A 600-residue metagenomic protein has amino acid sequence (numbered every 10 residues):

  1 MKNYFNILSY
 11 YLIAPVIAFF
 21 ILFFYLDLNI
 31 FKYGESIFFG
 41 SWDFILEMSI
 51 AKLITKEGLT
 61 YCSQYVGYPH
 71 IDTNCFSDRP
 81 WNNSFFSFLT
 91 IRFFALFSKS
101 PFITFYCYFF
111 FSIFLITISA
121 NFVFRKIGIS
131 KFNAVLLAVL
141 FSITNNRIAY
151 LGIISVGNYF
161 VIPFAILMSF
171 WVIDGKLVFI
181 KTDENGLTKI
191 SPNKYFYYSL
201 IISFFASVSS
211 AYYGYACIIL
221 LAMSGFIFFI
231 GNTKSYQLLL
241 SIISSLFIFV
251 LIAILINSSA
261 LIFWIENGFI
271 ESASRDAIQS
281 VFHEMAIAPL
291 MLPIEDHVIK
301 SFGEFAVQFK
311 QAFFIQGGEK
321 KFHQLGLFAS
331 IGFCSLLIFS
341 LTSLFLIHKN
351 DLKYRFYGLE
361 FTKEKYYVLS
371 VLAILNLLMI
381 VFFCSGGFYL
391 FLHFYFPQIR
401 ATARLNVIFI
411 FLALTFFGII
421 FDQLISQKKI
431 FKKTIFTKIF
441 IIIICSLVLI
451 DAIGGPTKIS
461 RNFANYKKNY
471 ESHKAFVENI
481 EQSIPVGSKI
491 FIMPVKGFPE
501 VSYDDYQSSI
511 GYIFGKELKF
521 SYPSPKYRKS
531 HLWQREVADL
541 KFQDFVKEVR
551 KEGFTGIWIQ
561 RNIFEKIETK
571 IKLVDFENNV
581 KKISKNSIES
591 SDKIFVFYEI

Functional and structural regions predicted by a protein language model:
M1-F31, L240-I248, R355-A373, K438 (+1 more regions): Start-transfer (signal-anchor) and selected internal transmembrane alpha helices of multi-pass inner/ER membrane
M1-F5, K126-I127, W171-Y197, F226-L240 (+2 more regions): Membrane-interface junctions at the ends of membrane-embedded or membrane-associated helices
Y10-I17, I201-I202, G225, S235-L261 (+2 more regions): Hydrophobic alpha-helical membrane-interfacial segments at the cytosolic entry of transmembrane helices
F19-I116, T144-N145, A149, I153-N158 (+3 more regions): Membrane-interface coil-to-helix junctions
F109-I127, K131-F229, S245-F249, A253-N257 (+1 more regions): Membrane-embedded helix bundles of polyisoprenyl
R147-G157, A273-S280, A286, F305-F328 (+4 more regions): Membrane-helix boundary/interfacial segments in multi-pass membrane proteins
N257-S343: Periplasmic/ER-lumenal interhelical loops and adjacent helix-loop junctions in multi-pass membrane proteins
D276, S446-I600: Extracytoplasmic
